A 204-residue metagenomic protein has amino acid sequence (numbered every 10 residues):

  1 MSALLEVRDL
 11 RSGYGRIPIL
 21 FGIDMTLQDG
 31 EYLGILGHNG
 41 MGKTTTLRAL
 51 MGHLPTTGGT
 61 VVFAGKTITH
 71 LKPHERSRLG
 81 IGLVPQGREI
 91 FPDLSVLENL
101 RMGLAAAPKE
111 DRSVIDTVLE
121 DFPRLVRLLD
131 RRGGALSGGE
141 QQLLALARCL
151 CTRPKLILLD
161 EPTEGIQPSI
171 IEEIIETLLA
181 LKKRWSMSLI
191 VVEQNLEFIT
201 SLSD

Functional and structural regions predicted by a protein language model:
L36-H38: The feature captures the beta-strand-to-loop junction immediately N-terminal to the Walker
M51: Helix-to-loop junction immediately C-terminal to a conserved catalytic motif
G59-T67, L79, D111-E120: Conserved ABC transporter NBD signature motif
L94, L136, C149-L150: ABC ATPase signature
R132-L136, E140: Conserved ABC ATPase signature
C151-K155: A short, proline-enriched helix->beta-strand linker immediately N-terminal to the Walker B motif in ABC-type P-loop
E172-S186: Helical segment within the ABC ATPase nucleotide-binding domain
